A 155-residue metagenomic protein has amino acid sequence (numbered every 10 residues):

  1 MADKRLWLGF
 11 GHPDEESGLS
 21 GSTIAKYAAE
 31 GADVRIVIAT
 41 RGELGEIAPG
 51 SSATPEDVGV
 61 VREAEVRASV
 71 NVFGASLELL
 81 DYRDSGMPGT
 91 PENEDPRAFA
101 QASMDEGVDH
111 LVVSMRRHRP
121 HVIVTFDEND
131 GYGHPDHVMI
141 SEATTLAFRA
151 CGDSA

Functional and structural regions predicted by a protein language model:
M1-H118, T145-L146: Active-site rim/loop-helix segments in enzyme catalytic domains that contact anionic ligands
G9-P13, D127, G133-P135: Histidine-centered catalytic micro-motifs
I38, E78-D81, V122-T125, G133 (+1 more regions): A structural signal for short, well-ordered beta-strand segments and their strand-loop junctions that often border
T54, N129-D130: Conserved short loop/turn motifs at secondary-structure junctions
E92-E94, D130-G133: Active-site-proximal beta-alpha loop/turn segments in soluble metabolic enzymes
G107-V108, S114-N129, H137: Proline-aspartate-enriched helix->loop->beta-strand connector
Y132-R149: Short Gly/Thr/Asp-enriched flexible loops that form oxyanion-binding sites at enzyme active sites
R149-A155: Short, flexible loop segments at boundaries between secondary-structure elements
